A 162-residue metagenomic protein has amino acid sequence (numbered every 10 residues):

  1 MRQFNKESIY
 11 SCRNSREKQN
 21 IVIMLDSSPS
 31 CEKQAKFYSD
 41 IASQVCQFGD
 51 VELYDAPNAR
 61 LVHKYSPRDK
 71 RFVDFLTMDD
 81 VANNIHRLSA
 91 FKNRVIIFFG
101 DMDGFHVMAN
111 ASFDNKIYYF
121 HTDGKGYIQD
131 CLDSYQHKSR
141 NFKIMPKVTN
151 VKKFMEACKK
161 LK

Functional and structural regions predicted by a protein language model:
M1-V22, E32-D50: Acidic, polar low-complexity linker/tail segments
I9-C12, N83-R87, V107-A109: Generic recognition of flexible, low-complexity loop/linker segments
N20-V22, N93-I97: Structural motif
M24-L25, Y54, F98-G100, F120: Short hydrophobic segments within beta-strands
S27-K36, D103: Short acidic, Gly/Ser-rich segments with clustered Asp/Glu that frequently serve as metal-coordination loops in enzyme
F37, V45-S66, I117-Y135: A short, conserved beta-to-alpha structural element at the edge of catalytic cores that scaffolds binding
N58-F91: Short, charged loop segments at secondary-structure junctions
S89-K92, F99-K162: Von Willebrand factor type A / integrin I
